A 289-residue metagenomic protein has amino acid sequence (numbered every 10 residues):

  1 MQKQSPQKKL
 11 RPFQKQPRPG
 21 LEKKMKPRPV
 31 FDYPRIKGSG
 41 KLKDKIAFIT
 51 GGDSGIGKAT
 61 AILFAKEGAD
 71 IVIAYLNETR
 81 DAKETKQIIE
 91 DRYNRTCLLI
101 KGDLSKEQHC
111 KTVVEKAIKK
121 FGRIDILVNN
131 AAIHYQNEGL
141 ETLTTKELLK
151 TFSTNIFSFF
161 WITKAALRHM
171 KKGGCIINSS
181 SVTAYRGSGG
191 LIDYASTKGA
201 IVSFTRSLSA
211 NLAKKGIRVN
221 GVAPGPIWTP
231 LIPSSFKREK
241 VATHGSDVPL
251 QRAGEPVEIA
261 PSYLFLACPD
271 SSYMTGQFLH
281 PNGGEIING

Functional and structural regions predicted by a protein language model:
Q4-K8, M25, Y33-P34, N137 (+3 more regions): Short C-terminal tail/terminal secondary-structure segment of NAD(P)H-dependent dehydrogenase/reductase domains
F121, F160, H169, R252-P281 (+1 more regions): C-terminal substrate-recognition "lid" of short-chain dehydrogenase/reductases
E138-L140, T144-L149, H244: Substrate-binding pocket helix/loop in short-chain dehydrogenase/reductase
T163, T197, T205: Active-site helix of classical SDR
R168, A210-K214, S272: Alpha-helical segment proximal to the catalytic Tyr-Lys
S181: Residue(s) in the substrate-gating loop at a strand-loop-helix junction that position the organic substrate next
K214, G225-V248, N288-G289: A glycine/serine/threonine-rich, flexible loop-to-helix segment that serves as the NAD(P) cofactor-binding "lid"
